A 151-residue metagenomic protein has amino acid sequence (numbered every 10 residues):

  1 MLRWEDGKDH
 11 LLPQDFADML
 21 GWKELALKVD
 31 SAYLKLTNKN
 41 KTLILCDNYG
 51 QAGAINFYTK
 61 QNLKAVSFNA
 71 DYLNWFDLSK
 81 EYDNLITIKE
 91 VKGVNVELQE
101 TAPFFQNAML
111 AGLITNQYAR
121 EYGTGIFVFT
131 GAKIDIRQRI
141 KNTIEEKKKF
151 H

Functional and structural regions predicted by a protein language model:
M1-L73: Short periplasmic/luminal acceptor-recognition loop of GT-C membrane glycosyltransferases, typified by
E24, Y33-L34, A65-H151: Aromatic/acidic, Gly/Pro-rich catalytic loop(s) in extracytoplasmic/lumenal soluble domains of multi-pass membrane
